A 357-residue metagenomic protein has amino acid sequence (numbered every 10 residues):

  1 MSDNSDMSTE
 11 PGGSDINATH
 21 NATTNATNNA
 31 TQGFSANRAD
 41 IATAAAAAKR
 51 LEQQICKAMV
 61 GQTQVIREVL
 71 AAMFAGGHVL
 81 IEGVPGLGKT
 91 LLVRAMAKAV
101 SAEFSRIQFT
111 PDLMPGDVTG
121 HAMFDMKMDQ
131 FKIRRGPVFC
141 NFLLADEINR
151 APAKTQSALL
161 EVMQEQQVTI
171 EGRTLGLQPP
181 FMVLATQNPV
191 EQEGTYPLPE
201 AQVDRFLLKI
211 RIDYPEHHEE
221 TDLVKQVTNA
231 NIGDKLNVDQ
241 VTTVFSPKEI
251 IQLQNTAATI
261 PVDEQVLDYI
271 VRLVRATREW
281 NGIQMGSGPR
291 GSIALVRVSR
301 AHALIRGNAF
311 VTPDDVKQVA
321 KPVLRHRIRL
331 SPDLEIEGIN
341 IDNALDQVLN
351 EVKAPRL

Functional and structural regions predicted by a protein language model:
S2-D3, M7-E10, G33-N37, A42 (+1 more regions): C-terminal engagement/docking regions of AAA+ P-loop ATPases
I41-L87: Pre-Walker A (pre-P-loop) alpha-helix and adjacent loop at the N terminus of AAA/AAA+ ATPase modules, a conserved
E68-A71, F124-L144, R173: Conserved alpha-helical scaffold flanking the Walker A/P-loop in AAA+ ATPase domains
M73-T110: Walker A/P-loop
G83, D146-E147, A158: Walker B catalytic acidic pair
V84, V118, T186: P-loop (Walker A) phosphate-binding loop of NTP-binding proteins
A99-K127: AAA+/P-loop NTPase substrate/partner-engagement loops
D125-Q130, A151, M163-I260, R300-I305: Canonical AAA+ ATPase core
